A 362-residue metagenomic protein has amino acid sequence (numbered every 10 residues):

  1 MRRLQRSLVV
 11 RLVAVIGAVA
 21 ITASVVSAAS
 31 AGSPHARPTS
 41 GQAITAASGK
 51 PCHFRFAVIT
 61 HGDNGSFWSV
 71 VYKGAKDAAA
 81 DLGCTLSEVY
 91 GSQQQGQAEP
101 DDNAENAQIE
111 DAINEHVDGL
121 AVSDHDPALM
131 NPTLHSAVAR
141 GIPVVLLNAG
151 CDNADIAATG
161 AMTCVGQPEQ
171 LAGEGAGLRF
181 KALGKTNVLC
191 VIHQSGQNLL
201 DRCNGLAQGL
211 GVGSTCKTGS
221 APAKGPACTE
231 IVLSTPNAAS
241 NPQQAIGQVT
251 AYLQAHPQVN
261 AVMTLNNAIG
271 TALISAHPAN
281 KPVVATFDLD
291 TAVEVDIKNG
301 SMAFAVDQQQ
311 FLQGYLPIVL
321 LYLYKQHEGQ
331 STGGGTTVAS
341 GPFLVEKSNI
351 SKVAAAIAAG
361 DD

Functional and structural regions predicted by a protein language model:
R2-R11, S30-D362: A residue-level marker of the well-folded mature domains of exported/periplasmic proteins
V13-S24: Bacterial N-terminal signal peptides
S24-S30: Hydrophobic single-pass membrane-targeting/anchoring helices
